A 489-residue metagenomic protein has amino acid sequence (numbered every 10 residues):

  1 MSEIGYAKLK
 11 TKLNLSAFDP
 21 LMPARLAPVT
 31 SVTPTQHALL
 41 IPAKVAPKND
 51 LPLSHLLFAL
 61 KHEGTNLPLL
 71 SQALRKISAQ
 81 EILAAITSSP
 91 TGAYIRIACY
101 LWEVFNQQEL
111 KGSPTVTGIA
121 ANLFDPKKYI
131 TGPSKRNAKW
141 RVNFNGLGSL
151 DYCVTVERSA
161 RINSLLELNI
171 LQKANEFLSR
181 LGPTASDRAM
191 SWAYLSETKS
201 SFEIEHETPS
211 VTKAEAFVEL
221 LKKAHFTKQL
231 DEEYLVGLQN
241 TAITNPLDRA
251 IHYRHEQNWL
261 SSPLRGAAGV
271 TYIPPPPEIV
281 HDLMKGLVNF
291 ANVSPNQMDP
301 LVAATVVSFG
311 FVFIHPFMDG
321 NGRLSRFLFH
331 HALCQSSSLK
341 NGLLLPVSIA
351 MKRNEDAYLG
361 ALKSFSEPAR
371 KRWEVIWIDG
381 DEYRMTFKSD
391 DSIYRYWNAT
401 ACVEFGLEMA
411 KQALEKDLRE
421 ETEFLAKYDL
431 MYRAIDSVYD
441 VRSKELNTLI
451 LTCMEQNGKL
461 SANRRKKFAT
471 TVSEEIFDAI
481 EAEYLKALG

Functional and structural regions predicted by a protein language model:
M1-M318, R323-G489: FIC/Doc superfamily catalytic core
